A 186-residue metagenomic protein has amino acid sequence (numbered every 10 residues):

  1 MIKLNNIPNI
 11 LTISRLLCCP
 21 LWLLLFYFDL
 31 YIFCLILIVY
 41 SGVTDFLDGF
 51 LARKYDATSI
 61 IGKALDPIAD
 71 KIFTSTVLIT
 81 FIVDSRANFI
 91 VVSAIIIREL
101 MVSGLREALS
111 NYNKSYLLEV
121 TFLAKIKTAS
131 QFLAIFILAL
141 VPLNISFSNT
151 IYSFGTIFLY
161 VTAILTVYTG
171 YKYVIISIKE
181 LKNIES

Functional and structural regions predicted by a protein language model:
M1-L47, T128-I145, N149, T156 (+1 more regions): Topogenic membrane-insertion module of multi-pass membrane proteins
M1-T12, F50-I68, S110-A129, K179-S186: Interhelical loop and helix-boundary elements at the membrane-water interface of polytopic inner-membrane proteins
L16, I36-V39, I68, S93-I96 (+2 more regions): Residue-level signature of the transmembrane alpha-helical core of multi-pass small-molecule transporters
F33-I36, I61, L65, E119-F122 (+2 more regions): Alpha-helical membrane-protein architecture signal
K54-E107: Multi-pass membrane catalytic core of lipid/isoprenoid biosynthesis enzymes
S75, V102, L123, A129-L133 (+1 more regions): A general structural signal for well-ordered alpha-helical segments in protein cores
R86-N88, N149-S153: Membrane-water interface of transmembrane alpha-helices in multipass transporters/channels
A87-F89, Y116-E119, L133-I137: Short, structured loop/turn "capping" segments at alpha-beta junctions
